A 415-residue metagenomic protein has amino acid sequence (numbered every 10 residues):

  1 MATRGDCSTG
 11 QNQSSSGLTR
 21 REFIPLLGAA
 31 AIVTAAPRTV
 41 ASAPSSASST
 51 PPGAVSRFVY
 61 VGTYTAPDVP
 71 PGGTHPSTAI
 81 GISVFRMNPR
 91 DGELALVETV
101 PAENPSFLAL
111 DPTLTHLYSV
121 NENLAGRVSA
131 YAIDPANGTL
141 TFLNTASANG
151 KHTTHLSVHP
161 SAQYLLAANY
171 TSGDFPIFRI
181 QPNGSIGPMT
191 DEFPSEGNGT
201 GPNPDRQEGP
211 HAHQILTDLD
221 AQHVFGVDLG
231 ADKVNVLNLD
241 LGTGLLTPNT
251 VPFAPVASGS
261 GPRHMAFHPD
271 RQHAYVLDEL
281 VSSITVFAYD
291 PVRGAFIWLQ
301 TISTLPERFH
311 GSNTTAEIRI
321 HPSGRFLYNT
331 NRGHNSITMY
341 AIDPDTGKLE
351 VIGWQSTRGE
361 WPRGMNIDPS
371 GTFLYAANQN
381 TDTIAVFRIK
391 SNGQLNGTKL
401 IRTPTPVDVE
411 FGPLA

Functional and structural regions predicted by a protein language model:
M1-L18, A29-A30: N-terminal secretory signal peptides
S16-P25, A30-S49: N-terminal twin-arginine translocation
Y64-A66, E122, Y170, I180 (+5 more regions): Short loop/turn segments immediately following the C-termini of beta-strands
R86-D91, A132-G138, R179-I186, N238-L245 (+3 more regions): Short loop/turn segments immediately following beta-strands, especially the blade-tip and inter-blade linker loops
A95-V100, F142-A146, G201-D205, T250-P255 (+4 more regions): A short beta-strand motif characteristic of beta-propeller blades
A102-T113, N149-P160, G197-A221, V256-R271 (+3 more regions): Beta-rich, blade/repeat-based domains predominating in secreted/periplasmic proteins but also intracellular
T141-A212: Asp-box/WD-like beta-propeller blade repeats and closely related beta-sheet repeat scaffolds
